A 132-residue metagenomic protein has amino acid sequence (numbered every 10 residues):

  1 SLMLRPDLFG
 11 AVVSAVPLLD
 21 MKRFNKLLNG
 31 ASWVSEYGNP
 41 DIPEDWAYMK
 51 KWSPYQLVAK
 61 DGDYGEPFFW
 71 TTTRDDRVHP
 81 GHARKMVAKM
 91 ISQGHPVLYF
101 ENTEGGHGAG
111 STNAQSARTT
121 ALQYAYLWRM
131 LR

Functional and structural regions predicted by a protein language model:
S1-R132: Active-site-proximal cap/loop segments of hydrolase catalytic domains
